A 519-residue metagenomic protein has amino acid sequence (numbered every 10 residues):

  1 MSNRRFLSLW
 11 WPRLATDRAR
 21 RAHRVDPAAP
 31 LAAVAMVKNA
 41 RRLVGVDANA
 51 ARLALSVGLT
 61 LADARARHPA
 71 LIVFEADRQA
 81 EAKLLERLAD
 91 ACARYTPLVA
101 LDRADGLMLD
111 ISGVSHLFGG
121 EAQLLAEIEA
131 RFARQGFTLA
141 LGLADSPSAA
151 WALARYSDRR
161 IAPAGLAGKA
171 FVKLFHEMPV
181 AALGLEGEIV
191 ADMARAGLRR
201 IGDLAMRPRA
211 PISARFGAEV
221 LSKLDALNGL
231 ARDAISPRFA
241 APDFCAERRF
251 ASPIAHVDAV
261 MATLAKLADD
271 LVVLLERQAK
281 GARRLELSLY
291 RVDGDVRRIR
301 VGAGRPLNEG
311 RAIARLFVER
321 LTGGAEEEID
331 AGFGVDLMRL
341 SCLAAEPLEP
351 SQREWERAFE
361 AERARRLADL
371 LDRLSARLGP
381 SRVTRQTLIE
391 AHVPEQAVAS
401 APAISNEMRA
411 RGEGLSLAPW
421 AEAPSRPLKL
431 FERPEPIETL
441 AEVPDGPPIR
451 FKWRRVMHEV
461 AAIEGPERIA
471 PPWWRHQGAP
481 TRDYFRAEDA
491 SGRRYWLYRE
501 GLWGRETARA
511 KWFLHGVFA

Functional and structural regions predicted by a protein language model:
M1-M108, G113-S115, A122-A130, L139-L143 (+1 more regions): Residues that scaffold, gate, or flank divalent-cation-dependent active/transport sites
F6, A70-L71, V190, A194-L337 (+1 more regions): DNA-contacting surface of Y-family translesion DNA polymerases
L53-L55, A170-M206: Amphipathic, charged-and-aliphatic alpha-helical interface segments that function as noncatalytic docking
Q123-P163, E219-L227: Structured, non-catalytic alpha/beta "coupling" segments that mediate domain-domain communication and provide generic
L287, L340, G379, R455 (+1 more regions): Hydrophobic, well-ordered secondary-structure elements that form the walls of internal hydrophobic environments
G334-A403: Acidic, metal-coordinating catalytic segment for phosphate/diphosphate chemistry, firing primarily on the Nudix
L415, P419-R493: C-terminal accessory/binding modules appended to enzymatic or scaffolding proteins
G478-P480, E488-G492, G501-A519: Glycine-rich, small/acidic residue-mixed loop/short-helix segments
